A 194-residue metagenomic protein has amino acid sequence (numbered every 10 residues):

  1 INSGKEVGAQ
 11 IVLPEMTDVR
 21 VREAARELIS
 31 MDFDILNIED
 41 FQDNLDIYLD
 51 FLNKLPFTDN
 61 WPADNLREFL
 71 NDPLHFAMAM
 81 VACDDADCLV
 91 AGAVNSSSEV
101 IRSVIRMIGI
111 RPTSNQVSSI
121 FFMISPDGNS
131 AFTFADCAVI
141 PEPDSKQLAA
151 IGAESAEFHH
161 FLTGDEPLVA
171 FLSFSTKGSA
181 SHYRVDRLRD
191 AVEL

Functional and structural regions predicted by a protein language model:
I1-D34, D40-L194: Anion-binding alpha/beta catalytic cores of soluble intermediary-metabolism enzymes, centered on
